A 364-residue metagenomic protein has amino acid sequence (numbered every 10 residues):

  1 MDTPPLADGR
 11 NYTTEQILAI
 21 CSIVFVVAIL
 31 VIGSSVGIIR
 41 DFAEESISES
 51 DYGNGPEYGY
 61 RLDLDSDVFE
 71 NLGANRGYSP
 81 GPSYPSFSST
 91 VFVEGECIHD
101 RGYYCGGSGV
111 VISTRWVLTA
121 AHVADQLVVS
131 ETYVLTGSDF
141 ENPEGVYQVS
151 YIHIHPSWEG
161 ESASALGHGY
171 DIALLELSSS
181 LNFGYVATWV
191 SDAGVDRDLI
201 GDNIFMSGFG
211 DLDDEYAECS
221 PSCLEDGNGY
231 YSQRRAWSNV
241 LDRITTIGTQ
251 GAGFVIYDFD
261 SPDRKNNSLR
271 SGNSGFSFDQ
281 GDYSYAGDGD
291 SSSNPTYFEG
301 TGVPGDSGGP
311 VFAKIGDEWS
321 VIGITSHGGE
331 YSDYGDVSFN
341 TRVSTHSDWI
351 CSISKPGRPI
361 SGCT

Functional and structural regions predicted by a protein language model:
P4-N11, A19-S22, G33-L118, L127-V128 (+5 more regions): Protease-domain processing segments flanking chymotrypsin-fold serine proteases, especially trypsin-like
P82-S86, D100-Y103, V111-I112, Q126 (+6 more regions): Extracellular/periplasmic catalytic domains that process cell-envelope and extracellular macromolecules
V110-V111, N273-T325: Catalytic nucleophile loop of clan PA
I112-T114, L118-P156, D198-S207, D211-S222: Catalytic-histidine neighborhood of serine endopeptidases, predominantly the chymotrypsin-like S1/PA family
W116-A121, I200-L212, V240, S307-G308 (+1 more regions): Active-site-proximal beta-strands of protease catalytic cores
V117-L118, V123-D125, W158-G160, S180-F183 (+3 more regions): Solvent-exposed loop/turn segments at secondary-structure junctions within structured extracellular/periplasmic domains
I172, S178-E299: Chymotrypsin/trypsin-fold serine protease catalytic domain
F339-T364: A recurrent domain-boundary module in secreted/ectodomain proteins
